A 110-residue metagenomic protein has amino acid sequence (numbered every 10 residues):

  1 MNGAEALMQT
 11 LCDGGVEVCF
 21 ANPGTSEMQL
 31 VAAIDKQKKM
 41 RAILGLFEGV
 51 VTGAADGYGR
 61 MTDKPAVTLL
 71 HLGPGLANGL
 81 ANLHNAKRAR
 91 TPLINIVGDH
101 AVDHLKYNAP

Functional and structural regions predicted by a protein language model:
M1-P110: N-terminal alpha/beta PP-like core and its mobile active-site loop of ThDP/TPP-dependent enzymes
